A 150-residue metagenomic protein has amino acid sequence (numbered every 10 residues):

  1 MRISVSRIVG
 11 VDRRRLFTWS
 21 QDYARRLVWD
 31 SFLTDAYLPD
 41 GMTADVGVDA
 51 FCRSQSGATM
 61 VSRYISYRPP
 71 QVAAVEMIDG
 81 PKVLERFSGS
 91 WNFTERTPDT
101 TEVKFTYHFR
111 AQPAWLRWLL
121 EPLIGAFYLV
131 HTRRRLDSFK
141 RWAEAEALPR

Functional and structural regions predicted by a protein language model:
M1-M42, P149-R150: Hydrophobic ligand-binding cavity/cleft-lining segments
R2-S4, A58-S62, E85-S90: Short, surface-exposed coil-to-beta transition loops
S6-G10, Y37, F51, R63 (+3 more regions): Generic structural detector for well-ordered beta-strands
G10-R14, I65-P70, N92-E102, E146: A short, structured loop/turn motif at beta-sheet edges
L16-S20, R26, A50, Y64 (+4 more regions): Hydrophobic pocket/interface hotspot
V48-Q55, A74-G80: Short beta-strand segments that buttress and anchor functional surface loops
M60-Y67, A73-P81: Helix-adjacent hinge/juxtasegments
D79-R134, F139, R150: Beta-strand/loop substructures that line and gate deep hydrophobic ligand-binding cavities in soluble
